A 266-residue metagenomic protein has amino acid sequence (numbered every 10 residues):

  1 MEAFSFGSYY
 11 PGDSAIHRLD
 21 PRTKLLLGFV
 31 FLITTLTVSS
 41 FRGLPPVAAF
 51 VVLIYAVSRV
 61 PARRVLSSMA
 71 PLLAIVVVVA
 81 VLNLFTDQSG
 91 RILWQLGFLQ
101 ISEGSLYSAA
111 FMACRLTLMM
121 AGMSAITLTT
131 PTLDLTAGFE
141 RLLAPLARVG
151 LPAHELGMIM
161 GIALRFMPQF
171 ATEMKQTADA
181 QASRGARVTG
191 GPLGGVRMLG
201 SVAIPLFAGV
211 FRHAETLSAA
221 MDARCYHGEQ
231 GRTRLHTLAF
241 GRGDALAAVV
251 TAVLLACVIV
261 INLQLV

Functional and structural regions predicted by a protein language model:
M1-F41, V47-S58, R141-L151, E155-M158 (+2 more regions): Transmembrane alpha-helix interface motif
D13, L36, V60-R64, L96 (+4 more regions): Membrane-helix interfacial "entry" motifs
K24, A62-L73, A247: Alpha-helical transmembrane segments and their helix-start/interface "positive-inside/aromatic belt" motifs in integral
L27, P46, F50, A70 (+5 more regions): Hydrophobic faces of alpha-helical transmembrane segments in multi-pass integral membrane proteins
S40, L44, R59-R63, D87-Q95 (+2 more regions): Transmembrane helix-loop junctions in multipass membrane proteins, especially transporters and channels
M69-G185, T189-L193: Juxtamembrane/interface alpha-helical elements of multi-pass membrane proteins
